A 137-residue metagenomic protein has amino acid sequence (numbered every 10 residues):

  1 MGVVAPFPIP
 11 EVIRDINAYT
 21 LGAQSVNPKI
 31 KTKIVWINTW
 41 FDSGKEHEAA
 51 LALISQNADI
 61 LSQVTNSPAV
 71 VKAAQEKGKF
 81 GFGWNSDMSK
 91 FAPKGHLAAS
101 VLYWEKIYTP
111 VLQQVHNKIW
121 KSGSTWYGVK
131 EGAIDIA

Functional and structural regions predicted by a protein language model:
M1-A137: A residue-level marker of the well-folded mature domains of exported/periplasmic proteins
